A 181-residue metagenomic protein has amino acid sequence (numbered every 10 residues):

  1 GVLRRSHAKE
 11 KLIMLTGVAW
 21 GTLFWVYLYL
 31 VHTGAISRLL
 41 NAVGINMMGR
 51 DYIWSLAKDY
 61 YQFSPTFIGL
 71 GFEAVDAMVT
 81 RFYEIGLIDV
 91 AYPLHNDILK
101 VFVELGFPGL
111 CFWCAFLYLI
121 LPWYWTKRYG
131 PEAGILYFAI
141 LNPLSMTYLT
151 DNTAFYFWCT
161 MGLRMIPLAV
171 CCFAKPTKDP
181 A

Functional and structural regions predicted by a protein language model:
G1-H7, Y118-K127, A169-T177: Structural signal for the C-terminal ends of transmembrane alpha-helices and the immediately following loop
G1-R4, Y29, T33, L105-G109 (+1 more regions): Helix-loop-helix junctions and helix-breaking kinks within/between transmembrane helices of multi-pass membrane
V2-V43, D59-Q62, F72: A membrane-periplasm/extracellular boundary helix in multi-pass inner-membrane enzymes that assemble envelope glycans
T16-W25, T66-A77, G162-A169: Juxtamembrane/interfacial segments around transmembrane helices
Y29, L121-K127, Y148-F155: Transmembrane helix-loop junctions and nearby membrane-interface residues
N41-L105: Long extracytoplasmic/lumenal interhelical loops at the membrane interface of multi-pass membrane proteins
E104-L144, L168: Hydrophobic transmembrane alpha-helices and their immediate junctions
Y137-T147, N152-A181: Transmembrane alpha-helices of multi-pass inner-membrane enzymes
